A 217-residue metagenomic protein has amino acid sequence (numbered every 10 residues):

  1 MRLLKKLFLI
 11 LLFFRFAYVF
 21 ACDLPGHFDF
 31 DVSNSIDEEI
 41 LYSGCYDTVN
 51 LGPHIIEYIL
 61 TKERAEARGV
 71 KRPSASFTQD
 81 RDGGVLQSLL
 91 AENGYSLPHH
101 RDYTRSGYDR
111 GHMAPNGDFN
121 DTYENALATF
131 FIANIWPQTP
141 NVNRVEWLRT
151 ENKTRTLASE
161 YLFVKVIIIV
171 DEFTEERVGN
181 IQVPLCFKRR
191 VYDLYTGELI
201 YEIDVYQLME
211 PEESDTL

Functional and structural regions predicted by a protein language model:
R2-A21: Classical Sec-dependent N-terminal signal peptides that target proteins to the secretory pathway
L11, R64-A65, R189: Signature of the chorismate-utilizing enzyme
F20-S43: Extreme N-terminus nucleophile/cap motif
N34-S35, Y46-D47, P53-I56, A65-A67 (+3 more regions): Generic detection of long, well-ordered alpha-helical segments
E39-D109: Short, His- and charge-rich active-site/binding loops that engage polyanionic ligands
V85, E92-L217: Domain-level detector of nuclease and nuclease-like folds in predominantly extracellular/periplasmic contexts
